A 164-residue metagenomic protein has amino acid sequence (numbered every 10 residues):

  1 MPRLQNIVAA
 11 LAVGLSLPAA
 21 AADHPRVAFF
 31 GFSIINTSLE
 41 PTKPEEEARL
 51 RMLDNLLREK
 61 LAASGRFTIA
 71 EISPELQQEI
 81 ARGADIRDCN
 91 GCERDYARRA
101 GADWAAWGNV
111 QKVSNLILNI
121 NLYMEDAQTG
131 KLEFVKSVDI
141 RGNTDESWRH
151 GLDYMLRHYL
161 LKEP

Functional and structural regions predicted by a protein language model:
M1-L11: Bacterial N-terminal signal peptides that target proteins for export
S16-P18: N-terminal signal peptide c-region/cleavage motif recognized by signal peptidases
A22-T37, L56, S64, N90 (+3 more regions): C-terminal/domain-edge helix-coil "capping" segments
P25, K43-D88: N-terminal segment of the mature soluble domain
T37-K43: A short secondary-structure junction motif
